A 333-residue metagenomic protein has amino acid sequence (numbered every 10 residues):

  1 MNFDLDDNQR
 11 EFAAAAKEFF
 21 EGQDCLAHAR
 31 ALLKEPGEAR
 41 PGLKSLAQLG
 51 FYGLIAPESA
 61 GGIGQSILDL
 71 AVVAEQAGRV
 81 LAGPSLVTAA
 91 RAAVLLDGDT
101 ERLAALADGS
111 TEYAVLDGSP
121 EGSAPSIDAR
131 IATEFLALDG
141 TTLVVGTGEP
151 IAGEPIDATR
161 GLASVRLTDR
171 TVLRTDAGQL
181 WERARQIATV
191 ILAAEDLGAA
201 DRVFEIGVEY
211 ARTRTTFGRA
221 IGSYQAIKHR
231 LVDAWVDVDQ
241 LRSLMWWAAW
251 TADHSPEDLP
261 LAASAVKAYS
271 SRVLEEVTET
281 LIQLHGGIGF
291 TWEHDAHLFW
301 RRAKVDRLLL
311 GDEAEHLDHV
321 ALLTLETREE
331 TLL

Functional and structural regions predicted by a protein language model:
M1-V80, A184-L333: Alpha-helical interface subdomain recognition
G42, D69-L70, T88-A92, R102: Generic hydrophobic, aliphatic-rich segments that mediate packing or membrane embedding
I63, R91-V94: Generic structural signal for helix capping and beta-alpha/helix-loop junctions
L81-V87, V94-E205, E209, L333: FAD-binding core of flavoproteins
